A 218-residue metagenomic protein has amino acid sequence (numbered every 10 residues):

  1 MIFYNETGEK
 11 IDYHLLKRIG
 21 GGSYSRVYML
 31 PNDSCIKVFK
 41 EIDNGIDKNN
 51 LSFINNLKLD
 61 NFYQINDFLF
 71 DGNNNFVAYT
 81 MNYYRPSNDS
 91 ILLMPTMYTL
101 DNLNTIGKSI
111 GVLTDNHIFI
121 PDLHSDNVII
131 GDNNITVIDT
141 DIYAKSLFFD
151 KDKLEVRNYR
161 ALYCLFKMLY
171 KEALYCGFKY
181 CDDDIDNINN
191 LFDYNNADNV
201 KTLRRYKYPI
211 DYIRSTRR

Functional and structural regions predicted by a protein language model:
M1-K17: Juxta-kinase regulatory segment immediately upstream of eukaryotic protein kinase catalytic domains
D12-F68: ATP-binding glycine-rich loop module of kinase domains
M29, Y83, I129-I130: Conserved hydrophobic "DFG−1" position in protein kinase catalytic cores
N61-L103: Conserved structural core of kinase catalytic domains
T105-D115: Short C-lobe core helix of eukaryotic-like protein kinase catalytic domains
T114-G131: Catalytic-loop of the protein kinase fold
G131-R218: C-lobe/activation-segment region of protein kinase-like
